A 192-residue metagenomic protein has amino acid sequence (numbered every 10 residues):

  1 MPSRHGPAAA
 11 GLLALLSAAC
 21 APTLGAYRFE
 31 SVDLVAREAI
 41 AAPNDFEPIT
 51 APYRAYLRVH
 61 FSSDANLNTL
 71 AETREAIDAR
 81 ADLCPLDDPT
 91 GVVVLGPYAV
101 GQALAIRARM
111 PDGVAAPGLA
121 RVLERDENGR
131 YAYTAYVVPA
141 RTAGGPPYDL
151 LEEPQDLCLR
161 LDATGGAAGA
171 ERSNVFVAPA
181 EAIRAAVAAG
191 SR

Functional and structural regions predicted by a protein language model:
M1-A9: Bacterial N-terminal signal peptides that target proteins for export
G11-L12, T73-I77, L123, V137 (+1 more regions): Secretory-pathway extracellular proteins and peptide precursors enriched for disulfide-bonded cysteines
L16-A19: C-terminal motif of bacterial Sec signal peptides marking the signal peptidase cleavage site
A21-T23: Bacterial signal peptide processing site
G25-T50, L119-L123: Short amphipathic beta-strand and strand-loop transition segments with alternating hydrophobic
A26-L34, E127-R192: Surface-exposed edge beta-strand/loop patches
A39-I106: Short, surface-exposed binding/anchoring microloops in extracellular/periplasmic proteins
L83-G144: Extended, solvent-exposed segments with strong compositional bias
